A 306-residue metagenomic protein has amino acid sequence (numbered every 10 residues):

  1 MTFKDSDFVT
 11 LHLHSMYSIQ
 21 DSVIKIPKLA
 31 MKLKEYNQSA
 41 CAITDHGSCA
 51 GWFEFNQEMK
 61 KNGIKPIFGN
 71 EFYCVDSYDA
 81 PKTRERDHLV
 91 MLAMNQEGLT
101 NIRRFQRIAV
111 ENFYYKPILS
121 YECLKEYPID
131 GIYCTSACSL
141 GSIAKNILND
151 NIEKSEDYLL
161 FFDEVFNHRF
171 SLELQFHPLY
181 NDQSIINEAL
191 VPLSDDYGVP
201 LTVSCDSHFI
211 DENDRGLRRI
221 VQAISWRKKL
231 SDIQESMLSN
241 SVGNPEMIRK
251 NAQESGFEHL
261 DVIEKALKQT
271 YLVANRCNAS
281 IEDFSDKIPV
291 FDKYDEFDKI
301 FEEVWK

Functional and structural regions predicted by a protein language model:
T2-D7, L11, I132, I143 (+2 more regions): Non-catalytic structural connector segments
T2-I43, G47-N62, R104, I108-D214 (+1 more regions): Domain-core and long-helix interface of multi-subunit machines
I19, L92, L148, I152 (+5 more regions): Hydrophobic alpha-helical scaffolding
S48-Y114: Hydrophobic or amphipathic alpha-helical targeting/insertion segments
K65-N70, C74-Y78, E85-H88, T202 (+2 more regions): Phosphate/diphosphate-binding loops
F72, Q96-G98, I108, L140 (+4 more regions): Short loop/turn segments at secondary-structure transitions that flank enzyme active sites
E97, D157, K265-K268: Generic recognition of short, well-ordered alpha-helical interface segments
